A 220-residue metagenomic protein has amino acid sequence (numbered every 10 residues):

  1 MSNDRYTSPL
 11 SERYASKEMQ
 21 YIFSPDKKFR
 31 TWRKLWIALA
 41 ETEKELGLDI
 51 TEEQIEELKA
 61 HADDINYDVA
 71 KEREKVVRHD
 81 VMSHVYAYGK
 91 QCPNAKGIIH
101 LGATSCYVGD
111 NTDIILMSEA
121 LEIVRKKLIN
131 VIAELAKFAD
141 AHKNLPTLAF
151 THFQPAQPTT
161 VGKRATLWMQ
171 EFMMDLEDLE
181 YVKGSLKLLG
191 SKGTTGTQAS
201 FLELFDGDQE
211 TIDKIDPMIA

Functional and structural regions predicted by a protein language model:
S2-A199, G207-M218: A helix-coil-helix interface module used to build multimeric assemblies and to scaffold catalytic/cofactor sites
